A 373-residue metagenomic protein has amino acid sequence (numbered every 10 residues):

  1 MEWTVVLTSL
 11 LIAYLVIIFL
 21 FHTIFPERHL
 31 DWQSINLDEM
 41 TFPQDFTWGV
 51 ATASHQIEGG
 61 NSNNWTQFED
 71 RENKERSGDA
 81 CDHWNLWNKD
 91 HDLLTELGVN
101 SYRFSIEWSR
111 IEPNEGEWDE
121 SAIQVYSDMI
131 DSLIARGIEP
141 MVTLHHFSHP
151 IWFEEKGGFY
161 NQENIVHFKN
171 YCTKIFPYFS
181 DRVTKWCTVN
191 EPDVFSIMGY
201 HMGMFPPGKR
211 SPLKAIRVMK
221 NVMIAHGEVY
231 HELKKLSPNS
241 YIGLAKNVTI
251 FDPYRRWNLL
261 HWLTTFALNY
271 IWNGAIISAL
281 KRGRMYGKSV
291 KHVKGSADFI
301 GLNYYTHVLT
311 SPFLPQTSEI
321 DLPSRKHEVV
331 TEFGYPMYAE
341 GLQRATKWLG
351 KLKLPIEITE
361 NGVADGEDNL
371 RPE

Functional and structural regions predicted by a protein language model:
W3-R71, T95, E115, I123-E373: Active-site region of glycoside hydrolase catalytic domains
T52-S54, L93, I106-R110: Short glycine-rich, polar/acidic loop-and-turn segments at beta strand-coil junctions
T66-L97: Aromatic- and Gly/Pro-rich amphipathic surface segment
I106-E120: Glycine-rich, proline-tolerant flexible connector loops at the mouths of alpha/beta enzymes
